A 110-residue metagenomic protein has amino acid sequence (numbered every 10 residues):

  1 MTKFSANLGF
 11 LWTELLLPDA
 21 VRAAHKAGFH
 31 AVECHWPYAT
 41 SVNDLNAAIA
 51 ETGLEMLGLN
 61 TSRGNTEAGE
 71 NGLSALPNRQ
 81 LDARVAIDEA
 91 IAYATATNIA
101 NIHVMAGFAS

Functional and structural regions predicted by a protein language model:
M1-A96: N-terminal pre-domain/capping segments
A90-S110: Active-site groove signature of glycoside hydrolases
